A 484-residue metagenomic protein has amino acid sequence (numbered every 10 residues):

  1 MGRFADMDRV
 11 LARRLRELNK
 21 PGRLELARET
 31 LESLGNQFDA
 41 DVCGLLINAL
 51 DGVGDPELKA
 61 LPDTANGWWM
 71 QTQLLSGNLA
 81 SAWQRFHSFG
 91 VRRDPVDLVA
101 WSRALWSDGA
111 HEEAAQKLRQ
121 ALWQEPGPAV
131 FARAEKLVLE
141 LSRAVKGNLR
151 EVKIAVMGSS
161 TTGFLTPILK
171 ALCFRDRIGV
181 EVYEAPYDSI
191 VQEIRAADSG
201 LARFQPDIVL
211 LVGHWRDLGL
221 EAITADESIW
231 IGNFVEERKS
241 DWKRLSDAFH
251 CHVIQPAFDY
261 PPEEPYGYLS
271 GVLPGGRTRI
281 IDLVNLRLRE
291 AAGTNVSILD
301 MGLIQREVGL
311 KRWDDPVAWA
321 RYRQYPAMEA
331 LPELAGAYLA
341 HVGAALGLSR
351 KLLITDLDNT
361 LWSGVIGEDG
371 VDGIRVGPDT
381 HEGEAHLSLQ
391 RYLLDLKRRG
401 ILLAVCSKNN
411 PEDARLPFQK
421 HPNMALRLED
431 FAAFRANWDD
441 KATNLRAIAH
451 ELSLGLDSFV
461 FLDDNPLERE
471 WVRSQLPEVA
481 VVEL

Functional and structural regions predicted by a protein language model:
A12-L15, L45-N48, M70-Q73, S102-R103: Conserved small-residue packing positions in alpha-helical repeats and bundles
L24-L34, V53-A65, L79-F89, E113-A121: Alpha-helical repeat scaffolds
G54, S76-D94, D108-A110, V145-E151 (+5 more regions): Alpha-helical cap/lid subdomain in secreted, periplasmic, or secretory-pathway luminal O-acyl-processing enzymes
P126-A185: Serine-esterase "nucleophile elbow" of acetyl-processing enzymes
K351-I366: Asp-based phosphoryl-transfer active-site loop
S388-Q419, R435, V472: Substrate-recognition element of Asp-dependent hydrolases with the DxDx(T/V) motif
C406, E412-D457: Substrate-recognition "cap/lid" segment bordering the active-site pocket of phosphatases
L456-L484: Acidic, Mg2+-coordinating phosphoryl-transfer loop and its flanking beta/alpha structural elements, shared across
